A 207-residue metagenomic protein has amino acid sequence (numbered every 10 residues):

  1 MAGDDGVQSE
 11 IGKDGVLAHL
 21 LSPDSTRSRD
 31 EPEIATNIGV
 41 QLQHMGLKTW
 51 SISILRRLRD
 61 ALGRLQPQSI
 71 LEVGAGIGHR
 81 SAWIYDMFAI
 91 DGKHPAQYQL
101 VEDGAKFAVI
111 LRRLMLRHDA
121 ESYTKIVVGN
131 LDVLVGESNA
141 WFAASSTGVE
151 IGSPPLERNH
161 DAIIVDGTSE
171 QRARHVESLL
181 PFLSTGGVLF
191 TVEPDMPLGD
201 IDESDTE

Functional and structural regions predicted by a protein language model:
M1-S69, A96: Rossmann-like AdoMet
D5-V7, G136-A144, G199-D205: Short, flexible/disordered intra-domain loops and linkers
L47-E137: SAM cofactor-binding core of SAM-dependent methyltransferases, primarily the Rossmann-like beta-alpha-beta module
L47-W50, I163-S169: Short, flexible loop segments at the rims of nucleotide/cofactor-binding pockets, characterized by
I70, L100, I164, F190-T191: Generic enzyme active-site microenvironment
V73, D103, G167, V192-P194: Generic detector of well-ordered alpha-helical packing
N139-I163: A short acidic, Gly/Pro-enriched loop at the edge of an enzyme's catalytic core that lines a small-molecule cofactor
G152-L156, A162, S169-E207: C-terminal substrate-binding/active-site "lid" region of AdoMet-derived donor-dependent transferases
